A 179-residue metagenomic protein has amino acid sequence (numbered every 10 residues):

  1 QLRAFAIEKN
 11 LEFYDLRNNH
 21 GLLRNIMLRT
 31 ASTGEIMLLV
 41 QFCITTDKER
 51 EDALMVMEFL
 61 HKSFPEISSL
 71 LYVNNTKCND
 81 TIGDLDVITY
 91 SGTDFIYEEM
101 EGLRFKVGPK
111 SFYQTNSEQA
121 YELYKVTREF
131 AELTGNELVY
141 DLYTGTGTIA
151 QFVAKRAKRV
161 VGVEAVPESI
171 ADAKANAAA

Functional and structural regions predicted by a protein language model:
Q1, T33-E35, F42-T45, V166: Polybasic, low-complexity RNA-engagement segments
Q1-D15: Extended interfacial segments that mediate partner engagement and assembly in macromolecular machines
I7, L28-A31, E132: Residue-level marker of positions within ordered structural domains that often coincide with functionally constrained
F13-H20, V139: Short helix/loop segment immediately N-terminal to the Walker
H20-S32: Core structural elements
R24, G34-I36, S68: Generic beta-strand structural signal
L28, G34-C43, R104-G108: Short, aliphatic-rich beta-strand segments
D47-A179: Rossmann-like S-adenosyl-L-methionine
